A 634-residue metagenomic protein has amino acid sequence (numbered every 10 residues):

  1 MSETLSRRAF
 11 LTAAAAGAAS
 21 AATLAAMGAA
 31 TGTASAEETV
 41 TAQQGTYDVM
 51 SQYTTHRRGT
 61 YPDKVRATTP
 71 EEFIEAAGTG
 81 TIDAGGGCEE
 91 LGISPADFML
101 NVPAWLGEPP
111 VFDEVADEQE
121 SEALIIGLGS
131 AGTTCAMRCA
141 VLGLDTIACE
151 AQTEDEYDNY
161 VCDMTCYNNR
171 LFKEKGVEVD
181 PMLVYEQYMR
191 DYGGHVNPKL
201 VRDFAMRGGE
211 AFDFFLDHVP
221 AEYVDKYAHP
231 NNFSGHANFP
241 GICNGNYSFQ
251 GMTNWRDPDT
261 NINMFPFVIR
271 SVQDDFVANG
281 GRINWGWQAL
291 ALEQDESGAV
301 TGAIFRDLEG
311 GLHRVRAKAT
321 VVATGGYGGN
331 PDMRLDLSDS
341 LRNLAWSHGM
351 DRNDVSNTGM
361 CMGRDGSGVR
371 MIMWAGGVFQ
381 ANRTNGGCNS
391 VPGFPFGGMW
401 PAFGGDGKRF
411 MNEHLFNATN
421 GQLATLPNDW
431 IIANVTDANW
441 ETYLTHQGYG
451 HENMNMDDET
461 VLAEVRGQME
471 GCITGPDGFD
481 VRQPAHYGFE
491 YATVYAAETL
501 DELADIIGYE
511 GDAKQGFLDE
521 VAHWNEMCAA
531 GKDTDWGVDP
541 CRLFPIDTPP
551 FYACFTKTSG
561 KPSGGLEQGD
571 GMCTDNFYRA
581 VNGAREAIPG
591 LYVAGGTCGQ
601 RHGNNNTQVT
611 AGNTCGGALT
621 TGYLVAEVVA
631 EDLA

Functional and structural regions predicted by a protein language model:
M1-A9, A19, G32: N-terminal secretory signal peptides
A9-G17, G28, E37-S121: Extreme N-terminal leader/targeting segments of oxidoreductases
T60-V102, A205-G311, P331-D332, V521 (+1 more regions): Conserved redox-cofactor binding core of oxidoreductases
G80-G86, N101, A291, K514-N605: A glycine-rich dinucleotide-binding beta-alpha-beta segment and adjacent secondary-structure elements that constitute
Q119-S121, G310-A319: Core beta-strand elements of the Rossmann-like FAD/NAD(P) dinucleotide-binding domain in flavoenzyme oxidoreductases
V141-D158: Glycine-rich FAD pyrophosphate-binding loop
A319-N389, V609-A611, C615-L624: Glycine-rich loop(s) and the adjacent beta-strand/alpha-helix scaffold that form part
D365, V369-M371, A375-Y509: An anion/pyrophosphate-binding glycine-rich loop and adjacent beta-alpha core in soluble alpha-beta enzymes
